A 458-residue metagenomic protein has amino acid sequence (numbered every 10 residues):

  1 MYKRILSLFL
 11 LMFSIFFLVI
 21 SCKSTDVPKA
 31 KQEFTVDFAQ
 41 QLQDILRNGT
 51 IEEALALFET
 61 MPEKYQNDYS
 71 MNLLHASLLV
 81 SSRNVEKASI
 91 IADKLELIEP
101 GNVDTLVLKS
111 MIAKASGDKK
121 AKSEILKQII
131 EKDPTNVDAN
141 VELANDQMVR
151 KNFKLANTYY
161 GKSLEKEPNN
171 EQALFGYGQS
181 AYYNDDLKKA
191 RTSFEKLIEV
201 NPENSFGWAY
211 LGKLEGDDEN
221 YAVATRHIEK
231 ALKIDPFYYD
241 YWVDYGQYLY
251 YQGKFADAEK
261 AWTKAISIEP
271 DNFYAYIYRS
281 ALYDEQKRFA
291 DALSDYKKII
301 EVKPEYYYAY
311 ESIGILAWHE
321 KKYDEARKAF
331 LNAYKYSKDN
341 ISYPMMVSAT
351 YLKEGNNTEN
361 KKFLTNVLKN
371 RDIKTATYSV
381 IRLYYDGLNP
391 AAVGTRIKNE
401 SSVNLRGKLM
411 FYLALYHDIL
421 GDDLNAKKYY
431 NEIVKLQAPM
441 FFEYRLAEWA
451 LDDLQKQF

Functional and structural regions predicted by a protein language model:
L18-I90, L97, D104, E124 (+2 more regions): N-terminal leader/linker segments that initiate helical-solenoid repeat arrays
F34-T35, Y69-S70, V103-D104, V137-D138 (+8 more regions): Helix-start (N-cap) detector for alpha-helical repeat units in TPR-like alpha-solenoids, especially tetratricopeptide
R47-N48, S81-S82, A115-S116, V149-R150 (+9 more regions): Register position in tetratricopeptide repeats
K64, L97-I98, K132, K166 (+8 more regions): Structural marker of alpha-solenoid helical repeat scaffolds
L74, L108-M111, E142, G176-Q179 (+6 more regions): Canonical tetratricopeptide repeat
